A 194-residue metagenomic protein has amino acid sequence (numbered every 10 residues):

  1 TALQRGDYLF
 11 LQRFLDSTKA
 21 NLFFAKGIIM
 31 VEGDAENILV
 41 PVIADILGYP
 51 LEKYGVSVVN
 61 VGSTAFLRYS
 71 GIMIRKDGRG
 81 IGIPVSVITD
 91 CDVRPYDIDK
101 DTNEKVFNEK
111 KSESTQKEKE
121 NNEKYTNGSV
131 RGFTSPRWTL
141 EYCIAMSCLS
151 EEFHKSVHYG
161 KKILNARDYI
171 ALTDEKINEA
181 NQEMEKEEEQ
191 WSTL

Functional and structural regions predicted by a protein language model:
T1-L194: Acidic, divalent-metal-binding catalytic cores of TOPRIM and closely related two-metal-ion phosphodiester/pyrophosphate
